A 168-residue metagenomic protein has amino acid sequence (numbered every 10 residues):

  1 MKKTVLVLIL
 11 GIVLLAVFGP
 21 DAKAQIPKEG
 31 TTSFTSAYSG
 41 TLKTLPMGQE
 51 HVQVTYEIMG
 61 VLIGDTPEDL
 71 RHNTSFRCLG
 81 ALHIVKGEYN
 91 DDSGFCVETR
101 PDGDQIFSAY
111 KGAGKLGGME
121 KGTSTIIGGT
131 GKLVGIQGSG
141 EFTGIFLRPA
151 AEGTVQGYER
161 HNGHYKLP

Functional and structural regions predicted by a protein language model:
M1-L8: Bacterial N-terminal signal peptides that target proteins for export
L8-V17: Bacterial N-terminal signal peptides
K23-P168: Beta-strand-enriched cores of mature, soluble protein domains
